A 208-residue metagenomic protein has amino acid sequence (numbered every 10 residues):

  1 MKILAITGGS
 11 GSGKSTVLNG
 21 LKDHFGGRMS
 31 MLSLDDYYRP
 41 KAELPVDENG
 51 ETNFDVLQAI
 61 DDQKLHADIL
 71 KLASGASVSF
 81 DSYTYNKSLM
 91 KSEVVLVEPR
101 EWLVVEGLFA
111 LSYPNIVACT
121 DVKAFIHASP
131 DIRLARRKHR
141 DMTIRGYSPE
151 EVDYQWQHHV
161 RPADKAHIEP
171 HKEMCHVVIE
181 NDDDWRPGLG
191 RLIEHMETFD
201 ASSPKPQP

Functional and structural regions predicted by a protein language model:
L4-A5: Short hydrophobic/aromatic beta-strand immediately N-terminal to the Walker A/P-loop
S10: The conserved Walker
K14: Conserved lysine of the Walker
V17: Hydrophobic positions on the alpha1 helix immediately C-terminal to the Walker A/P-loop
G27-E43: Short beta-strand-centered segment that lines the nucleotide-binding/catalytic pocket of NTP-utilizing
E43-K87: Conserved nucleotide-sensing/catalytic segment adjacent to the nucleotide-binding pocket in NTP-handling enzymes
K91-T143: ATP-dependent NMP and nucleoside kinases share a basic, alpha-helical "lid"
E98-P99, H139-T143, R161-P208: NTP-dependent small-molecule kinase module
